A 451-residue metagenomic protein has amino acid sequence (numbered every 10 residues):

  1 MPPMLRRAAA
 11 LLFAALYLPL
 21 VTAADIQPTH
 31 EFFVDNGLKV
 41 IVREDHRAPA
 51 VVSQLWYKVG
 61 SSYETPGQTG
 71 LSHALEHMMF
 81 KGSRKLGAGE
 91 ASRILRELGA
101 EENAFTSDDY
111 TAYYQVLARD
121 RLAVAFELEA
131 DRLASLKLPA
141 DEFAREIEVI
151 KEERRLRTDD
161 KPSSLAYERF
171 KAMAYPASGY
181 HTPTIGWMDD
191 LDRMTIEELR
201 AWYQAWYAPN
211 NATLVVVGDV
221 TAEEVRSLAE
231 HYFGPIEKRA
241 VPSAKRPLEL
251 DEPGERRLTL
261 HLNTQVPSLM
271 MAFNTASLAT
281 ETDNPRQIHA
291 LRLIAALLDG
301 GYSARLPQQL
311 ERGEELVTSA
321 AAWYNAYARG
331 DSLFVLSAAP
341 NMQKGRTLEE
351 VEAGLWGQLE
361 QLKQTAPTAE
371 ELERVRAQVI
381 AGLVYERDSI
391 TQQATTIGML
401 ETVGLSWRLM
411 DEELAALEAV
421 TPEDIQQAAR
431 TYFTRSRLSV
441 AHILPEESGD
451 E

Functional and structural regions predicted by a protein language model:
M1-L5: N-terminal secretory signal peptides that target proteins for export/translocation
A8-L20: Bacterial N-terminal signal peptides
A24-P49: N- or domain-start disorder-to-order transition segments that initiate the globular core
R43, R47-P66, G70-A74, A88-L133 (+5 more regions): M16 family metallopeptidases and their MPP-like homologs
M78-K85: Catalytic Zn2+-binding segment of zinc metalloproteases
P176, T184, T213-A279, H442-E451: An aromatic/glycine/proline-enriched structural segment found at the starts of mature extracellular/organellar domains
